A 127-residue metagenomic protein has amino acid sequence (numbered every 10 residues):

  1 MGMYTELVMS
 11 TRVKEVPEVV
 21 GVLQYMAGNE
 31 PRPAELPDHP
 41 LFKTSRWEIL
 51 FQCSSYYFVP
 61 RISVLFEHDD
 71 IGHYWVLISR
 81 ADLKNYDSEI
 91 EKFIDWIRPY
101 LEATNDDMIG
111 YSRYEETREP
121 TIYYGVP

Functional and structural regions predicted by a protein language model:
M1-A34: Short, extreme N-terminal segment that most often corresponds to the first beta-strand
P37-P127: Charged interaction segments
